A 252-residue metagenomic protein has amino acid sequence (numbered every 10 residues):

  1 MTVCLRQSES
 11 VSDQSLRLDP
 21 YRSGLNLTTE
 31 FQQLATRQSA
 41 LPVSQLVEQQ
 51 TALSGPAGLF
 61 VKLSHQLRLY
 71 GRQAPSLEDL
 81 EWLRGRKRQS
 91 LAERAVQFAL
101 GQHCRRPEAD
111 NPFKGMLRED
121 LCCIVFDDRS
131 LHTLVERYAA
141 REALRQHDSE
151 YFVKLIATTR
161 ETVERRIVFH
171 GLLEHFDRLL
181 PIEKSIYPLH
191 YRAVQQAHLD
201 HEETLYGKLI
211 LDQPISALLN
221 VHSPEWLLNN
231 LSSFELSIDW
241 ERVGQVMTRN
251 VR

Functional and structural regions predicted by a protein language model:
M1-R252: Type III/flagellar secretion export determinants
